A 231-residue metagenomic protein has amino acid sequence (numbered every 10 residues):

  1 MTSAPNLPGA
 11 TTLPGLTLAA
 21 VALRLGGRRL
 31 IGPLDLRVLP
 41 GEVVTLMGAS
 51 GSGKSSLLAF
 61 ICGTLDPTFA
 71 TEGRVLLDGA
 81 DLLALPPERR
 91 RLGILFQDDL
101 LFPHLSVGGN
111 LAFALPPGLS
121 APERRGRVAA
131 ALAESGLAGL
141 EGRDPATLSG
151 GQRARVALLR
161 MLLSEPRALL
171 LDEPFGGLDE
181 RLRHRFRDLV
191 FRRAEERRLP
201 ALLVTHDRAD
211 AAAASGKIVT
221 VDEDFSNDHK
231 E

Functional and structural regions predicted by a protein language model:
A80-F96, P117, A121: ABC ATPase NBD coupling module
L105-A114: Short coil-to-helix segment of the ABC ATPase nucleotide-binding domain corresponding to the Q-loop/switch region
P122-L140, F191-R192: Conserved ABC ATPase "signature" region
D144-L148, Q152: Conserved ABC ATPase signature
L158: Hydrophobic anchor residue at the start of the ABC signature
L163-R167: A short, proline-enriched helix->beta-strand linker immediately N-terminal to the Walker B motif in ABC-type P-loop
L169-E173: Catalytic Walker B motif of ABC-type/P-loop ATPase nucleotide-binding domains
